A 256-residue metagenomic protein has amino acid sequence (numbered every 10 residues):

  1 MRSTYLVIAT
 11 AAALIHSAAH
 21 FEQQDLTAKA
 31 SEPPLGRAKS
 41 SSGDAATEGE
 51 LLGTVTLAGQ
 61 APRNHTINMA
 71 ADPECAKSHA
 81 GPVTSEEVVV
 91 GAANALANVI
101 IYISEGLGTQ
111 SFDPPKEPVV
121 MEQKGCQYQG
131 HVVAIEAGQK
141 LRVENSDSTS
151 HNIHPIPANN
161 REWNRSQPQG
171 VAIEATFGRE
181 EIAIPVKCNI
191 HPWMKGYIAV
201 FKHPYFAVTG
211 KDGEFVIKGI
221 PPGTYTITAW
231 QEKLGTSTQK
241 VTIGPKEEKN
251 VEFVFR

Functional and structural regions predicted by a protein language model:
M1-E22: Sec-dependent N-terminal signal peptides
F21-R256: Extracytoplasmic copper-binding redox domains, predominantly the cupredoxin/blue-copper superfamily
